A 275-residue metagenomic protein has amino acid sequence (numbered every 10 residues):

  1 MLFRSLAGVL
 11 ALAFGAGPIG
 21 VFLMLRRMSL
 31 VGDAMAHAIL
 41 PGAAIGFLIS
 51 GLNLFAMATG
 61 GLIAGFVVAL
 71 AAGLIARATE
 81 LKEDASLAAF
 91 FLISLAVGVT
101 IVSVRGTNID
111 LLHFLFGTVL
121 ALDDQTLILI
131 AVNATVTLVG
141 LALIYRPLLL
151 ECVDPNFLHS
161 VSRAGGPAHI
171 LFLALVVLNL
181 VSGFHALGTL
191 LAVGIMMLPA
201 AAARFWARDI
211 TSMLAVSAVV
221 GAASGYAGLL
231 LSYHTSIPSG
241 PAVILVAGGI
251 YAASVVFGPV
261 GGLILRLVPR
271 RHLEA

Functional and structural regions predicted by a protein language model:
M1-L2: Short, small-residue-biased leader/transition segments that mark boundaries at the very start of proteins
L6-A11, F55-I63, A85-A89, L127-V132 (+3 more regions): Hydrophobic alpha-helical transmembrane segments
L12, L127-P199: Helix-loop-helix "hairpin" substructures at the membrane interface of multi-pass membrane proteins
V21-N108, A203-A215, S232-T235, P259: Short loop segments and helix-boundary regions at transmembrane helix junctions of multi-pass inner-membrane proteins
H37-G46, A89-I101, A121-L122, G165-L175 (+2 more regions): Small-residue-rich segments of transmembrane alpha-helices in multi-pass membrane proteins, especially helix faces
T79, S86-R146, A275: Transmembrane helix-bundle core of multi-pass membrane transporters and related energy-transducing complexes
L190-P241: Transmembrane alpha-helical segments in multi-pass inner-membrane proteins
I237-A275: Cytosolic-side transmembrane-helix boundaries in multi-pass membrane proteins
